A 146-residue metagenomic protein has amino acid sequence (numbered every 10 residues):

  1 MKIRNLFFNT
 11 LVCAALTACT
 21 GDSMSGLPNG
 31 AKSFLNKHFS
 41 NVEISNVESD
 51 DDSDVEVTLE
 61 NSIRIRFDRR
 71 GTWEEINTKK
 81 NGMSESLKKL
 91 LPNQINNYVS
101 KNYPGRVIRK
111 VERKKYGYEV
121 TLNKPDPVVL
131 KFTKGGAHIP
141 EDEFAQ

Functional and structural regions predicted by a protein language model:
M1-F8: Bacterial N-terminal signal peptides that target proteins for export
N9, D22: Short, flexible active-site loop motifs that bind/organize anionic cofactors or intermediates
T10-A14: Classic N-terminal secretory signal peptides
T17-A18: C-terminal motif of bacterial Sec signal peptides marking the signal peptidase cleavage site
S23-Q146: Interaction-mediating elements
